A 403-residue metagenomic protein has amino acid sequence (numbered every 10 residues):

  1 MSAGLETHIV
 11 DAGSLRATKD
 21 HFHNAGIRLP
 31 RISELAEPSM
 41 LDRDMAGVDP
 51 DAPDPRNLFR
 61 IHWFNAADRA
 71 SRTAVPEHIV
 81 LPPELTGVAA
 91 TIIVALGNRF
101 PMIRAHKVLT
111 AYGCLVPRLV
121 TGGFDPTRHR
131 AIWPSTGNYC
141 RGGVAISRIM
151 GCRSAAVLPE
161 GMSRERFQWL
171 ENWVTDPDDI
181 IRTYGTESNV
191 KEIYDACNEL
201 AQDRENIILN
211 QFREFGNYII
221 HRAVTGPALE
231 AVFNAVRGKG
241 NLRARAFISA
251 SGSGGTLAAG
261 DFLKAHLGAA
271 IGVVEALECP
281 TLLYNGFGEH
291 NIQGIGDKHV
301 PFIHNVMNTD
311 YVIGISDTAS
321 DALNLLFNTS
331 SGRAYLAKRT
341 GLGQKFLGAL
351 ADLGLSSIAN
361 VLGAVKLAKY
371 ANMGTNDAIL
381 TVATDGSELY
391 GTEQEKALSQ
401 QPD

Functional and structural regions predicted by a protein language model:
M1-D403: PLP-dependent amino-acid enzyme catalytic core
